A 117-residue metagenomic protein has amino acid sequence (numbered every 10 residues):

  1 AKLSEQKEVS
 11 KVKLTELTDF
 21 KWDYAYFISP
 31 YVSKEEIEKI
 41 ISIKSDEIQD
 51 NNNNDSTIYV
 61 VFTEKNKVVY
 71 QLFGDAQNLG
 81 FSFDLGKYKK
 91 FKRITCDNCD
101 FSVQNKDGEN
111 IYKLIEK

Functional and structural regions predicted by a protein language model:
A1-Q49: N-terminal export/targeting and maturation segments
F20-W22, N54-T57, C96: Extracytoplasmic
V32, K67-V68, K89: Short, solvent-exposed loop/turn segments at secondary-structure junctions
K44-I48, N66, G80-F81: Short, low-complexity, polar/charged sequence segments that are solvent-exposed and flexible
Q49-D50, N54-L72: Short, structured surface segments that line ligand/substrate-binding pockets
D75-A76: A generic structural motif
L79-K117: C-terminal partner/receptor-binding element of secreted or periplasmic proteins
